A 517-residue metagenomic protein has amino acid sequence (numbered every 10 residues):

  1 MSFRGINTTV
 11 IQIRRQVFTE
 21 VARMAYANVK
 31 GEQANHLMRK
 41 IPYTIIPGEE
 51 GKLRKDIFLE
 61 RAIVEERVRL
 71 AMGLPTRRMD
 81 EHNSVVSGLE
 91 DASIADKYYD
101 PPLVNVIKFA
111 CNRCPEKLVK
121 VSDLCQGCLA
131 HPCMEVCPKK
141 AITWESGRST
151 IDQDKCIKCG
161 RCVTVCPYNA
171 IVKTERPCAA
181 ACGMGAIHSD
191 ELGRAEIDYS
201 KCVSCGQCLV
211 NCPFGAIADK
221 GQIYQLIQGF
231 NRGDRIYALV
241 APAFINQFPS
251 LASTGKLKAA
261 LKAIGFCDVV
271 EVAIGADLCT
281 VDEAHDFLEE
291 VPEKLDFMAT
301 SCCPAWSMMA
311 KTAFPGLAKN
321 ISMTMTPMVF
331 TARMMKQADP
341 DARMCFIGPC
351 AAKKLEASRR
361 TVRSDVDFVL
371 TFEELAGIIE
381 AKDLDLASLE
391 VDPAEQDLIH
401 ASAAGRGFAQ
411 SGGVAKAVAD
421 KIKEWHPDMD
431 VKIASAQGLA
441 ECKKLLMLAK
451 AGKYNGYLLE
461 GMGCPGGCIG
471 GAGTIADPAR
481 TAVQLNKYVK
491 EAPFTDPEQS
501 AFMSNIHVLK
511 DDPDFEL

Functional and structural regions predicted by a protein language model:
M1-H82, D219-L517: Iron-sulfur-associated redox domains of electron-transfer enzymes in respiratory and anaerobic energy metabolism
L59-A62, E66, S84-L89, K97-P102: Extended, highly charged accessory segments
S93-S122, K139-K140: N-terminal [4Fe-4S]-dependent radical SAM core
N112-K120, T143-R148, S189, Q207 (+3 more regions): Gly-rich Lys/Arg/Thr-decorated short loops/hinges at beta-loop-alpha junctions or inter-strand turns that position
L118-A130, K155, K201: N-terminal pre-triad scaffold of radical SAM enzymes
V121, D152, D198, V240-A241 (+1 more regions): A secondary-structure boundary/capping signal
A130-Q153, R161-D198, V203, Q207-Q222: Iron-sulfur cluster-binding cysteine motifs and their immediate structural context in ferredoxin-like electron-transfer
